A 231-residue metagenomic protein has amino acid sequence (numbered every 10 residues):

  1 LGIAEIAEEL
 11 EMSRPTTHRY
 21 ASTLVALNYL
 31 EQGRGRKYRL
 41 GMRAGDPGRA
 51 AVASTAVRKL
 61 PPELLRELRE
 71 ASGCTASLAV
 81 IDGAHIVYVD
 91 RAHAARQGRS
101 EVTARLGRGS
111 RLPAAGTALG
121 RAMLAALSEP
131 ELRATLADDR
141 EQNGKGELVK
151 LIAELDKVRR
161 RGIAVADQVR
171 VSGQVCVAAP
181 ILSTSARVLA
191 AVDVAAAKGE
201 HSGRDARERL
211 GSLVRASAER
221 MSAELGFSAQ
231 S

Functional and structural regions predicted by a protein language model:
L1-S54, R58, E219, A223-F227: N-terminal helix-turn-helix
R34, S72, D82, R159 (+1 more regions): Residues at helix C-cap/C′ positions in short coil/turn segments immediately following an alpha-helix
G35, A76, C176-A178: Short loop/turn microsegments at loop-to-beta-strand junctions
R39-D138: Amphipathic alpha-helical effector-binding/dimerization core of metabolite-sensing transcriptional regulators
L136-E141, R215-S231: Cysteine/selenocysteine-centered motifs that mediate thiol-based redox chemistry or coordinate metal-sulfur cofactors
G144-R220: Extended hydrophobic
